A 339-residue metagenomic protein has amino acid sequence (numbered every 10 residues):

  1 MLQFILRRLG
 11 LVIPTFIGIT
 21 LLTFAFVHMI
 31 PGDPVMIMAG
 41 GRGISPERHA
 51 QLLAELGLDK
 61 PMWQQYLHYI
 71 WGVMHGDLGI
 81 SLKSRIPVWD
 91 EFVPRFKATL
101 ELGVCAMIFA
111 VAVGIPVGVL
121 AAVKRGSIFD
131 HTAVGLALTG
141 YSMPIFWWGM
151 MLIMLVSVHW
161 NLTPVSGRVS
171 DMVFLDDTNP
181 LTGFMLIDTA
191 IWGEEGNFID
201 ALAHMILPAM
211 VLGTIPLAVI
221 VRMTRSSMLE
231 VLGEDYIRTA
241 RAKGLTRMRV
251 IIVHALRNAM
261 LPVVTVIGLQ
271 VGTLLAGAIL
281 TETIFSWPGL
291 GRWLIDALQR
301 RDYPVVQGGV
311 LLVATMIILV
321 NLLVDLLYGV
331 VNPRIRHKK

Functional and structural regions predicted by a protein language model:
L2-Q3, F96-F129, I145, V158 (+1 more regions): Alpha-helical transmembrane segments of integral membrane proteins, especially multi-pass inner/plasma-membrane
L6-V12, F16: N-terminal signal-anchor/signal peptide hydrophobic helix marking the start of the first transmembrane segment
L9, R48, L52, M62-L78 (+7 more regions): Hydrophobic alpha-helical segments of integral membrane proteins, encompassing both true transmembrane helices
V12, R95, T99, G135-S142 (+2 more regions): Residue-level signal for discrete positions within transmembrane alpha-helices of multi-pass small-molecule
T15-L67, V156-N197: Hydrophobic alpha-helical transmembrane segments of membrane transport/permease proteins and related membrane-embedded
I30, G140-M143, L275: Transmembrane helix irregularities
D59-I115: An internal, D/E-rich "acidic patch" concept
